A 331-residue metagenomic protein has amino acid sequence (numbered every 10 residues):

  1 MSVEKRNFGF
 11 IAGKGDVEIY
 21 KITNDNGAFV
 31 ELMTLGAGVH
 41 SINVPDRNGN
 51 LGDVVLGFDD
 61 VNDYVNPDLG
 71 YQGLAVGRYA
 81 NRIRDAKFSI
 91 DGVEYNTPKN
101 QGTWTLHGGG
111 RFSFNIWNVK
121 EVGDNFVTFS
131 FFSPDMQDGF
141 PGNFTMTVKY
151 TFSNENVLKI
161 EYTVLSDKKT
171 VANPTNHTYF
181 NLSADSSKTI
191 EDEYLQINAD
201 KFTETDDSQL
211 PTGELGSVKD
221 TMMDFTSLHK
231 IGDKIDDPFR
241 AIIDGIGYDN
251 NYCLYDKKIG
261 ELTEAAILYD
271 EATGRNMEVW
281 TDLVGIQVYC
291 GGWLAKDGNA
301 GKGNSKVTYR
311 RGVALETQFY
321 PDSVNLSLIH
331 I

Functional and structural regions predicted by a protein language model:
M1-D16, K21-D25, E94, P98-E155: Extended, loop-rich substrate-binding clefts of extracytoplasmic carbohydrate-active enzymes
R6-F58, R84-Y95: Beta-strand-rich N-terminal accessory domains
K21-T34, F132-S187: Acidic, contiguous internal or C-terminal segments within carbohydrate-active enzymes that form a structured patch used
G27-A28, V93, D200, R275 (+1 more regions): Well-ordered beta-strand scaffold positions
G52-F112, P211, M223: Active-site loop/turn microenvironments that scaffold catalytic and metal-binding pockets
H107-F112, W117, D244, N250 (+1 more regions): Acidic/His-leaning functional-site neighborhoods
S186-E271, N276: Active-site/ligand-binding surface loops and adjacent short beta/alpha elements that line catalytic pockets across
I329-I331: Conserved small/polar residues in nucleotide/adenosyl-binding loops
